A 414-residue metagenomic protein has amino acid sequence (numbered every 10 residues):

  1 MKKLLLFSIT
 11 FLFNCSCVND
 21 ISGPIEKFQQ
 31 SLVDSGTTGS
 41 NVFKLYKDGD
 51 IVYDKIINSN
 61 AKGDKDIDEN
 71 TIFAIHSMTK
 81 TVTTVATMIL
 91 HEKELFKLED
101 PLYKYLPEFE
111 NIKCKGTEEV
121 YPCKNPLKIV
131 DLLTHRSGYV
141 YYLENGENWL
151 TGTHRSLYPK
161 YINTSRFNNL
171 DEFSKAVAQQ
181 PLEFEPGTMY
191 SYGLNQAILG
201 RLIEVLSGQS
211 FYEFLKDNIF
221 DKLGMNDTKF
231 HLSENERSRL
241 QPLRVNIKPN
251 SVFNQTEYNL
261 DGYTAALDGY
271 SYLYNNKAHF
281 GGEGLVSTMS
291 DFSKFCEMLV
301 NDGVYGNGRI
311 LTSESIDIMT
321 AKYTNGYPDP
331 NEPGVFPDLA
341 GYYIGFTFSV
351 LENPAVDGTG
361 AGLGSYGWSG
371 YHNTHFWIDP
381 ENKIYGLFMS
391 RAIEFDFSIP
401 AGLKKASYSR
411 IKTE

Functional and structural regions predicted by a protein language model:
L4-F13: Sec-dependent N-terminal signal peptides
L12-G23: Bacterial Sec-dependent signal peptides at the C-terminal "C-region" and cleavage site
I21-I75, L95, N111-G116, K405: Short, conserved catalytic-motif segment at the N-terminal edge
Q29, G49, F73-L102, Q196-E204 (+2 more regions): Active-site SXXK
Y46, L102-I112, I318: Acidic helix-start/capping segments at beta-turn-to-alpha-helix junctions
K55, H375-W377, K383-A392: Short, well-ordered beta-strand elements
K113-T359: Short, surface-exposed loop or secondary-structure junction motifs that flank catalytic or metal-binding residues
A392-T413: Generic C-terminus detector
